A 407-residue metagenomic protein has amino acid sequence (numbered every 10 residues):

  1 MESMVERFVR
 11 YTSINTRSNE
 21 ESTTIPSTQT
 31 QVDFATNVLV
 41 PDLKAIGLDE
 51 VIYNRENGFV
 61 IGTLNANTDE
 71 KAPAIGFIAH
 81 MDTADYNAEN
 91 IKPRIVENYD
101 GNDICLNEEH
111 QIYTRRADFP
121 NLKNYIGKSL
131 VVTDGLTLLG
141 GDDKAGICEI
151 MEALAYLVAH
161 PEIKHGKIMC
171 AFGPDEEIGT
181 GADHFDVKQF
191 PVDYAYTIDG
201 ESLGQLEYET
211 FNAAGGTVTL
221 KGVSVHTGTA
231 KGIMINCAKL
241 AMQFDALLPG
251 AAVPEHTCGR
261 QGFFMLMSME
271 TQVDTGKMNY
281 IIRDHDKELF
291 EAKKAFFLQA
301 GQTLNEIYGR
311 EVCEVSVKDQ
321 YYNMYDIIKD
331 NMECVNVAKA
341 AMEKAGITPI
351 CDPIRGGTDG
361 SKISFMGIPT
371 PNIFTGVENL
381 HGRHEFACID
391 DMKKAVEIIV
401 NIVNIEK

Functional and structural regions predicted by a protein language model:
M1-G58, L64-Y86: N-terminal helical capping/dimerization or prosegment-like subdomains of hydrolases acting on amide or phosphate bonds
Q29, D33, T137-C148, K231-K239 (+1 more regions): Short, conserved micro-motifs enriched in small and acidic residues
E70-K167, F172, K394: Active-site metal-coordination/substrate-binding segment of hydrolases, especially metallo-dependent peptidases
K123-F211, A251-M267, T271, K277-H285 (+2 more regions): Acidic/histidine-rich catalytic neighborhood of metal-dependent amide-processing enzymes
K123-T137, K221-V225, A345, V377-H381: Glycine/charged-rich beta-loop-alpha catalytic/anionic-binding loops adjacent to active sites
T197-V223, T227-A230, M234-L240: Phosphate/diphosphate-binding glycine-rich loops and adjacent basic-rich segments that engage nucleotide
A238-K407: Metal-dependent amide/peptide-bond hydrolase catalytic core, centered on the "pita-bread" metallohydrolase fold
